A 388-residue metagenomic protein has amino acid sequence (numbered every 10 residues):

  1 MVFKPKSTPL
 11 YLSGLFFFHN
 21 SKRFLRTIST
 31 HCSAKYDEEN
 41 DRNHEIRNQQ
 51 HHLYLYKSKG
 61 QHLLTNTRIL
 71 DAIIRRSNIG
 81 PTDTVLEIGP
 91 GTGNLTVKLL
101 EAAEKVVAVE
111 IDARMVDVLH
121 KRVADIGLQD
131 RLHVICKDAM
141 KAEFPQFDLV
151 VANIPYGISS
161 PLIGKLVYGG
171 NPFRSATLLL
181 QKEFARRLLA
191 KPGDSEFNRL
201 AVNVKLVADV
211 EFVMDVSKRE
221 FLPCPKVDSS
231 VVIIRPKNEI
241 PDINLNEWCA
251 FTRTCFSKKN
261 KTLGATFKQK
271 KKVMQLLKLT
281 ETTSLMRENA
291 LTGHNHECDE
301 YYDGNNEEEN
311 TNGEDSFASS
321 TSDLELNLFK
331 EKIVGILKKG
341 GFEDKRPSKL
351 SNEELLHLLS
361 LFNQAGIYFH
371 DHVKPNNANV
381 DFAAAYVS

Functional and structural regions predicted by a protein language model:
V2-T254, H357, L361, F369-H370 (+2 more regions): Catalytic cores of RNA-modifying enzymes
K4, A34-R47, N260, K270-Q275 (+1 more regions): C-terminal target-recognition/interaction regions appended to catalytic cores
V202-E325, E331-K332: Substrate-binding/catalytic lobe of Class I Rossmann-like enzymes that use SAM or dcSAM, i.e., the mid-to-C-terminal
